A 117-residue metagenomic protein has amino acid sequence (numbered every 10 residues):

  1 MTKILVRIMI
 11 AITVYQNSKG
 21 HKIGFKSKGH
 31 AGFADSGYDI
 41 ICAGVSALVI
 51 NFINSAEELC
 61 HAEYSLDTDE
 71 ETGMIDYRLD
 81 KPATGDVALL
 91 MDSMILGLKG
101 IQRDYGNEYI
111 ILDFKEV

Functional and structural regions predicted by a protein language model:
T2-I40, I50, N54-V117: N-terminal intrinsically disordered, cationic/polar leader segments that include organellar targeting peptides
I41-V45: Short, conserved glycine- and acidic-residue-centered signature motifs in active-site or ligand-binding loops
